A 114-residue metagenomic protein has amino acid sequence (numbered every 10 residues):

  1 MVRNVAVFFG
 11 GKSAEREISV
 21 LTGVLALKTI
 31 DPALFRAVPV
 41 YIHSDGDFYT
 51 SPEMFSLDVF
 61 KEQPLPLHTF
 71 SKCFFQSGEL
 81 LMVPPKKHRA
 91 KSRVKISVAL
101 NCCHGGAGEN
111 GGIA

Functional and structural regions predicted by a protein language model:
M1-A114: ATP-binding N-terminal substructure of ATP-dependent carboxylate-amine bond-forming enzymes
